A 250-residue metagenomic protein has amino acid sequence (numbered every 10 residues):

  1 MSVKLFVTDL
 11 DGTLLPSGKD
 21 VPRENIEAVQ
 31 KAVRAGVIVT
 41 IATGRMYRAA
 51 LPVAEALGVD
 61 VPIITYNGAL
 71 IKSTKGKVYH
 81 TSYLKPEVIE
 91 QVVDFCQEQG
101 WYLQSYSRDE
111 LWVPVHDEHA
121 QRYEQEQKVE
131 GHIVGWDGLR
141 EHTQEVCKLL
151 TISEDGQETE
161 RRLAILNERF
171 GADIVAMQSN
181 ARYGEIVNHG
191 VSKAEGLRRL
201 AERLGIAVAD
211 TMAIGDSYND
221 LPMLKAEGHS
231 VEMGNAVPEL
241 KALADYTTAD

Functional and structural regions predicted by a protein language model:
M1-T8, Q30, R34, I206: Non-catalytic pre-domain segments flanking phosphatase-related domains
S2-G18, V92, L224: Asp-based phosphoryl-transfer active-site loop
D20-A120: Active-site phosphate-binding/coordination module
A32, N67, L197, M223-L224: Hydrophobic residues within well-ordered alpha-helices
G36-T40, D60-V61, A209-D210, K225-H229 (+1 more regions): Short active-site oxyanion
L57-V59, Y66-N67, F170-A172, A226-E227 (+1 more regions): Short, structured coil segments at secondary-structure junctions
F95, Q99-I214, Y218, M223 (+1 more regions): Conserved acidic, metal-coordinating active-site core of Asp-based, Mg2+-dependent phosphoryl-transfer enzymes
A226, S230-D250: Asp-based, Mg2+/Mn2+-dependent phosphohydrolase catalytic module
